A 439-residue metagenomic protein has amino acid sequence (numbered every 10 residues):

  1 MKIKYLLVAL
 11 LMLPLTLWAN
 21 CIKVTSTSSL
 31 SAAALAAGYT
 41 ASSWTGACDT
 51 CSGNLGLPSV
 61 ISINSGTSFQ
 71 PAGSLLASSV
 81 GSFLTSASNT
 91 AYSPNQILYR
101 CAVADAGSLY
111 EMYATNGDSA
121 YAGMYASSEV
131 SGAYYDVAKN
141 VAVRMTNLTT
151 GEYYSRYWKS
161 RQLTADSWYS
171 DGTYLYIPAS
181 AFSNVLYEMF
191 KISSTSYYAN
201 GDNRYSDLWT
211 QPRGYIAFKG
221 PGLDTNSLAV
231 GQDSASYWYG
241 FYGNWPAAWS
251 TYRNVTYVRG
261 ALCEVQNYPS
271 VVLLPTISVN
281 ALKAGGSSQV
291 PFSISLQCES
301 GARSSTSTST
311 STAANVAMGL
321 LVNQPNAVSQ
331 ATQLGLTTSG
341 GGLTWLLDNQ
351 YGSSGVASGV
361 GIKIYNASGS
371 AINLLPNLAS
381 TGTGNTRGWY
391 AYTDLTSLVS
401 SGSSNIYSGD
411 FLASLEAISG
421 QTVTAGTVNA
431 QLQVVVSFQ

Functional and structural regions predicted by a protein language model:
K2-A9: Sec-dependent signal peptide recognition, specifically the positively charged N-region followed immediately by
L10-A19: Hydrophobic h-region of N-terminal signal peptides that target proteins for export in Gram-negative bacteria
W18-Q439: Mature extracellular/passenger domains of Gram-negative fimbrial/pilin and adhesin proteins
